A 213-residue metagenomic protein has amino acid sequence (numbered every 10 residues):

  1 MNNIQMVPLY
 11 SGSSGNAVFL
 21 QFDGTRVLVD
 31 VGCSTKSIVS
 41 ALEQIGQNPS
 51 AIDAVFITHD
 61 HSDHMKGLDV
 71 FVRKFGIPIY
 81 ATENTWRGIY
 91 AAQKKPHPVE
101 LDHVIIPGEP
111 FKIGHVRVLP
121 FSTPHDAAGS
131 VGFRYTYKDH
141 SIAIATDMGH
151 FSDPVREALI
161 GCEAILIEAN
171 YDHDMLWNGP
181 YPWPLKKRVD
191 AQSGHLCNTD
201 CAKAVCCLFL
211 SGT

Functional and structural regions predicted by a protein language model:
M1-I45, V131-D147, A164: Conserved beta-strand hairpin/beta-sheet module of binuclear metal-dependent hydrolase folds, prominently
V7-A17, A54, T58-L68, I79 (+3 more regions): Structured catalytic core of nucleotide-sugar glycosyltransferases
T25, F75-P78, L210-T213: A short helix->loop->beta-strand "cap" motif at the edges of active sites that frequently abuts
V29-G32, I52-D60, Y80-E83, A143-D147 (+1 more regions): Active-site neighborhood of phospho(di)ester-bond hydrolases with catalytic His/Asp-centered motifs
K36-A81: Active-site metal-binding motif and surrounding structural segment of the metallo-beta-lactamase
E83-G132, T136-D139: Metallo-beta-lactamase
I144-R156: Active-site glycine- and acidic-residue-rich loops that bind and position anionic ligands or nucleotide-like cofactors
D153-T213: Cap/insert and terminal regions of metallo-dependent hydrolase folds
